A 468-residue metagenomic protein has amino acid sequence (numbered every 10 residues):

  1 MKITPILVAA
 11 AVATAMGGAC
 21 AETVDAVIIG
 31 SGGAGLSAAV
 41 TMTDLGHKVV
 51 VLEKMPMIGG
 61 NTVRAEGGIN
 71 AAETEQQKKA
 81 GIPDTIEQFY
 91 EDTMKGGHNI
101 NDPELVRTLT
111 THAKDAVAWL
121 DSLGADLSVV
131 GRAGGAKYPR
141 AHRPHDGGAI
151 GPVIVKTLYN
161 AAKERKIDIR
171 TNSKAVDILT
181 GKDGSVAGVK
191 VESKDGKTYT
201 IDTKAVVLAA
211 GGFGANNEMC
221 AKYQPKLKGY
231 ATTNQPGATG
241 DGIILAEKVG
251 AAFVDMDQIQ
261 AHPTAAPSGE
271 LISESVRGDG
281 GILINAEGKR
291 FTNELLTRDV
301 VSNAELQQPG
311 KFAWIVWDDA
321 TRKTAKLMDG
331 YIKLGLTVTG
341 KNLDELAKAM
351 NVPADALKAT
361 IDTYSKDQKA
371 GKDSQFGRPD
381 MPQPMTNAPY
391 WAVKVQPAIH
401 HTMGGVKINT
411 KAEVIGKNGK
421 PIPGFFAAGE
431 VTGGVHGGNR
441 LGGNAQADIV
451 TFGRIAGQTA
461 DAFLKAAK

Functional and structural regions predicted by a protein language model:
M1-C20: Gram-negative bacterial Sec-dependent N-terminal signal peptides
E22-A34, V50: Beta1/beta-strand and adjacent pyrophosphate-binding region of the FAD-binding site in flavoprotein oxidoreductases
H47-K48, K54-D168, N172-K174, L283-L295 (+1 more regions): Conserved N-terminal/central alpha/beta ligand/cofactor-binding core
D146-K204, I243, V249: Helical element adjacent to the flavin cofactor pocket in flavoenzyme catalytic cores
D177, A356-V435, N439: A glycine-rich dinucleotide-binding beta-alpha-beta segment and adjacent secondary-structure elements that constitute
K194-K197, I201-A266, E270, F452-I455: Glycine-rich loop(s) and the adjacent beta-strand/alpha-helix scaffold that form part
I243-A354: An anion/pyrophosphate-binding glycine-rich loop and adjacent beta-alpha core in soluble alpha-beta enzymes
L245-A252, P353, K358, I449-K468: Internal hydrophobic alpha-helix adjacent to the cofactor/substrate pocket in enzyme cavities
